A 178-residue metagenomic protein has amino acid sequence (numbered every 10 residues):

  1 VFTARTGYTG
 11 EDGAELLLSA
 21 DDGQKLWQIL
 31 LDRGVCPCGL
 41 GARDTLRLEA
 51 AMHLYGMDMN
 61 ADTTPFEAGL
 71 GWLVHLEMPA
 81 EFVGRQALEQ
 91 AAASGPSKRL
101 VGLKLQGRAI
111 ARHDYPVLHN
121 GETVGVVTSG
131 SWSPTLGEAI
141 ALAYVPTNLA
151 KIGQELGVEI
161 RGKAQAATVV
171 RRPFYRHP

Functional and structural regions predicted by a protein language model:
V1-P178: Conserved, structured C-terminal
